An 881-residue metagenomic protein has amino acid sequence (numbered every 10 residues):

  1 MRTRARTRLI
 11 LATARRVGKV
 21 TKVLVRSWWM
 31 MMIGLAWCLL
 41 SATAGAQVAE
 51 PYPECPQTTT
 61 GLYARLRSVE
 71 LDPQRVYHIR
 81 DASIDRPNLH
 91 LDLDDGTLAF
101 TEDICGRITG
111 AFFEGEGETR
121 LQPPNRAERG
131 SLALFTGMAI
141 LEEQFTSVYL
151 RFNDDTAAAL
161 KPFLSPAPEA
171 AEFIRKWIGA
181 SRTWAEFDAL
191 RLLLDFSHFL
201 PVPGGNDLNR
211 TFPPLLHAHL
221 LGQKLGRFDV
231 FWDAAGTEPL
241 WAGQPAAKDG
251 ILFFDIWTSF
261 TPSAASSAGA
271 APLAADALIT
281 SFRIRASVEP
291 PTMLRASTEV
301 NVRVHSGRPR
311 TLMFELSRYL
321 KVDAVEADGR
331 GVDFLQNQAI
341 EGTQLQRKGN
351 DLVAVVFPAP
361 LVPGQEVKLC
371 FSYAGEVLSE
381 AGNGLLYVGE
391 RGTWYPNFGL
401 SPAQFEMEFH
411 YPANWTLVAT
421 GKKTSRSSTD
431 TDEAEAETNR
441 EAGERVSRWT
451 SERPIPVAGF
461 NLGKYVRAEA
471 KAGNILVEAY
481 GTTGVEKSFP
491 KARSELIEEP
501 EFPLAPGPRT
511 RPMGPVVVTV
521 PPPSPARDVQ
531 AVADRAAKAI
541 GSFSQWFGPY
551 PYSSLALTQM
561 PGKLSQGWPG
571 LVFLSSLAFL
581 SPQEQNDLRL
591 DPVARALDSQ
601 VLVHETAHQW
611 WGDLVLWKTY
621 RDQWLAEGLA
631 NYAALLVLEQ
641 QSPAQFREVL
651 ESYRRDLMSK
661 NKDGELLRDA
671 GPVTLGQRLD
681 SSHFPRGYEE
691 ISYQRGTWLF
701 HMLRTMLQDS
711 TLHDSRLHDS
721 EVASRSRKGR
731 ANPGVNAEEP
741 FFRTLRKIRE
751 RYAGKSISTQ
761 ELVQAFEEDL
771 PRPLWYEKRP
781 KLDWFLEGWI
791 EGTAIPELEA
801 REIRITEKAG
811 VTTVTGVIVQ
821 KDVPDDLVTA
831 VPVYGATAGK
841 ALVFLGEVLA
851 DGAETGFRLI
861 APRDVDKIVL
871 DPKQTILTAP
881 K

Functional and structural regions predicted by a protein language model:
W28-S41: Bacterial N-terminal signal peptides
A44-A46: Boundary at the C-terminal end of the N-terminal hydrophobic targeting segment
A49-Q57, L62-T183, L312, Y319-Y387 (+4 more regions): A surface-exposed beta-strand-loop module
E142-I284, D351-V356, L361-Y465: Extended, low-hydrophobicity, Ser/Thr/Pro/Gly-biased non-transmembrane segments
A270-E299, R303-R310, E315-Y319, P396-V603 (+2 more regions): Hydrophobic helix-coil surface modules that form long, contiguous segments used for peptide/substrate interaction
R310-L312, K321-G329, K778-L782, P796-E799 (+2 more regions): Beta-strand-rich binding/interaction modules
Y387, A537, G541-S542, L588-R655: Zinc-dependent metallopeptidase catalytic helix centered on the HExxH motif and its immediate flanking segment
V517-P522, P549, S681, G687-T812: Amphipathic alpha-helical substructures
